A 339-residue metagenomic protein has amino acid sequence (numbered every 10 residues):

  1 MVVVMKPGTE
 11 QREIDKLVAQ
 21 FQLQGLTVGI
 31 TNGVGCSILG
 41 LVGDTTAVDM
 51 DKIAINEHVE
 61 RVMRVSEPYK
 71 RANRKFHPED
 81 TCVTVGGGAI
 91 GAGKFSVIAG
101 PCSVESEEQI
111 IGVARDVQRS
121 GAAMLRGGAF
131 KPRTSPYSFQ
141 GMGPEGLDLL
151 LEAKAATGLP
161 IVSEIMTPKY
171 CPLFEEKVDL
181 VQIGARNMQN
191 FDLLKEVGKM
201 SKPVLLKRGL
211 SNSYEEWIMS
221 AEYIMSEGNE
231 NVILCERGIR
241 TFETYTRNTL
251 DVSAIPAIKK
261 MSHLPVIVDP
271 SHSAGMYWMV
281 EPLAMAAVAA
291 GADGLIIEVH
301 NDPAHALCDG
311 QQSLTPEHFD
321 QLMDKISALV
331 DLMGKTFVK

Functional and structural regions predicted by a protein language model:
M1-V97: Non-catalytic terminal accessory/regulatory regions of metabolic enzymes
K6, M142, G158-Y170, D179-N190 (+3 more regions): Catalytic beta/alpha-barrel core
G8, F95-G112, P136-Q140, P160-E164 (+3 more regions): Active-site mouth loops of central-metabolism enzymes
R74-E79, S135-L149, K169-Y170, A185-S201 (+3 more regions): Active-site-adjacent beta->alpha loops and helix N-cap segments on the catalytic face of soluble alpha/beta enzymes
V85, M200-V299: Catalytic alpha/beta core domains of metabolic enzymes, predominantly
G93-F95, G121-A123, A155-I161, K177-D179 (+4 more regions): Short, well-ordered coil/turn segments that N-cap beta-strands
R126-P144, N301-Q311: Glycine-rich, proline-tolerant flexible connector loops at the mouths of alpha/beta enzymes
F139-S163, E196-P203, V252-I267, Q312-K335: Alpha-helix-loop-beta-strand connector modules within alpha/beta enzyme cores
